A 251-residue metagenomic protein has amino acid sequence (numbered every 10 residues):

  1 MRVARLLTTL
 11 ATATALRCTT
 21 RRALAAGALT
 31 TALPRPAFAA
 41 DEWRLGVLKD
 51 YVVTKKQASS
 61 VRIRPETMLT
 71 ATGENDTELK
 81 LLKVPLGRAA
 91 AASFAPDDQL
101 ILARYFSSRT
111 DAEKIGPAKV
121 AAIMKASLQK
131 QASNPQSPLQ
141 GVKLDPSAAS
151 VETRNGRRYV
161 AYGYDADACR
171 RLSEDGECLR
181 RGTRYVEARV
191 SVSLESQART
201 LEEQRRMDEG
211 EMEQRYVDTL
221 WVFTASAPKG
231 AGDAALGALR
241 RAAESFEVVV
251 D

Functional and structural regions predicted by a protein language model:
M1-C18: N-terminal chloroplast transit peptides
R2, A26, P36-A37: Cleavable N-terminal signal peptides
T14-A28: N-terminal secretory signal peptides and thylakoid transit peptides that target proteins across membranes
A15, A37-A39: Boundary at the C-terminal end of the N-terminal hydrophobic targeting segment
T20-R22, A40-V52: Short N-terminal segments immediately surrounding and downstream of signal-peptide cleavage
A40-D41, V52-V222, A227, D251: Conserved polar/disulfide-associated segments of primarily extracytoplasmic proteins
W221-R241: A short acidic/glycine-rich loop-to-helix N-cap element
R241-V249: Extracellular, beta-strand-rich glycan-interacting domains
